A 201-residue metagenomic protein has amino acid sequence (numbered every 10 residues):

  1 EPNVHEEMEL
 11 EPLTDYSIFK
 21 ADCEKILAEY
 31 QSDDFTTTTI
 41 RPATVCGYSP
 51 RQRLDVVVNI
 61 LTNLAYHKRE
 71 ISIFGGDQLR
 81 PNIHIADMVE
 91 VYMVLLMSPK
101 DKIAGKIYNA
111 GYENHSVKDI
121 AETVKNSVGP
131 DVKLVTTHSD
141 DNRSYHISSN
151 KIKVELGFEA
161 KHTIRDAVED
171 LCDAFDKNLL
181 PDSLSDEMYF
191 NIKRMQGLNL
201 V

Functional and structural regions predicted by a protein language model:
P2-T39, T44-V45, P50: Catalytic helix-loop patch of NAD(P)-dependent Rossmann-fold dehydrogenases
L13-Y16, A43-L54, G75-I85, E113: Glycine-rich "substrate-gating" loop/helix at the edge of Rossmann-like oxidoreductase active sites
D15, K20, L54, V117 (+1 more regions): Conserved donor sugar-nucleotide recognition element shared by glycan-biosynthetic enzymes
D22, I26, Y30, L61 (+2 more regions): Hydrophobic alpha-helix immediately C-terminal to the catalytic Tyr-X-X-X-Lys motif of short-chain
T62-N63, P99: Short secondary-structure boundary/capping segments
R69, F74-V201: C-terminal substrate-binding subdomain of Rossmann-fold SDR/epimerase-dehydratase oxidoreductases
